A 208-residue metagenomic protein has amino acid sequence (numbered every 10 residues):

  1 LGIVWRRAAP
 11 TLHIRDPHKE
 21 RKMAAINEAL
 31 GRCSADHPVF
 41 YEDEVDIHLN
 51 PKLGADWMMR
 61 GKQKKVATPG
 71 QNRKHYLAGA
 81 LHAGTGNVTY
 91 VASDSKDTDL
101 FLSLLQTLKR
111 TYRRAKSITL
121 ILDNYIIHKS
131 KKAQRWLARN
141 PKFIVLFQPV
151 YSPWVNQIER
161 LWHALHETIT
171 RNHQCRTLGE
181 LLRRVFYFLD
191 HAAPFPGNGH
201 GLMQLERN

Functional and structural regions predicted by a protein language model:
L1-R15, V45-I47: Conserved short alpha-helical interface segments
R7, Q63-Q71, R139-Q157, Q174: RNase H-like polynucleotidyl transferase catalytic core
K22-Q106, E206-N208: Extended, low-complexity cationic-aromatic segments
A35-H37, I158-N208: C-terminal anion-handling pockets and recognition modules
Y41-D43, G79-A80, G86, L105 (+5 more regions): Mobile genetic element proteins and their domesticated derivatives, centered on retroelements and DNA transposons
L100-I118: Short, basic/hydrophobic alpha-helical segments
A115-K129, Y151, N156: Acidic/histidine-rich, metal-coordinating catalytic segments
S130-N140: Short, aromatic/basic amphipathic alpha-helical patches
